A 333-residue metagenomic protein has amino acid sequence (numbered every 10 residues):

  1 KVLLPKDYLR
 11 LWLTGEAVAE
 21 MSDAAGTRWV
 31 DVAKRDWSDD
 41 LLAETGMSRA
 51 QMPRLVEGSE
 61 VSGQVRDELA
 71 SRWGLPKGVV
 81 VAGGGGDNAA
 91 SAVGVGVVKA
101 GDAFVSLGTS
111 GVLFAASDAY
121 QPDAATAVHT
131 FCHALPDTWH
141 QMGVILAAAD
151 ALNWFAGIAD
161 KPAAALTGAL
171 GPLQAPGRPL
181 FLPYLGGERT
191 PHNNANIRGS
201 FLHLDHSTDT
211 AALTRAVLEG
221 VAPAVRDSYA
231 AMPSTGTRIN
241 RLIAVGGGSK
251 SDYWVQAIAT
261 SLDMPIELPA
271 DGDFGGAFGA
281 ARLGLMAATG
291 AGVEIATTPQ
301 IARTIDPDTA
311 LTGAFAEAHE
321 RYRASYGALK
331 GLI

Functional and structural regions predicted by a protein language model:
K1-A19, D23-A24, R28-D39, A43-G46 (+1 more regions): Active-site core segments that coordinate phosphate-bearing ligands/cofactors across diverse enzyme families
D31-K34, G58-S62: Short beta-strand to alpha-helix junction loop
P53-V61, G168-G171: Short linear loop/turn motifs
